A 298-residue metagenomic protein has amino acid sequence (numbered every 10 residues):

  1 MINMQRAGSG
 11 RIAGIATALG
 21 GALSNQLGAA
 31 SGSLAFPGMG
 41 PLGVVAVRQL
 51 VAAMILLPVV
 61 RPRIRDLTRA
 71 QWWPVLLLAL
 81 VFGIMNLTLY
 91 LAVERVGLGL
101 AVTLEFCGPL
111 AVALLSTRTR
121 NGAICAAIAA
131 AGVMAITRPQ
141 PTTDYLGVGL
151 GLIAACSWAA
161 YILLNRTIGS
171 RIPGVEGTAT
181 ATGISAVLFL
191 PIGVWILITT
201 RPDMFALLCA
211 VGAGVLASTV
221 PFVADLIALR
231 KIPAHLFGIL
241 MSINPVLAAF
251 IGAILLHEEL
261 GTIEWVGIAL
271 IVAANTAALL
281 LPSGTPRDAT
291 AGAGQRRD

Functional and structural regions predicted by a protein language model:
M1-G20, A52-L77, R118-A123, P141-T142 (+4 more regions): Membrane-interface interhelical linkers
M1-G43, L80, I84-T88, A131 (+3 more regions): Glycine-/small-residue-enriched transmembrane alpha-helix faces in small-molecule transporters and effluxers
I2-A7, S242-D298: C-terminal-most transmembrane helix of multi-pass membrane proteins
G10-G14, G38-L42, A46, L67-W72 (+3 more regions): Juxtamembrane helix-entry segments on the extracytoplasmic side of multipass membrane proteins
G14, S31, P37-I84, C107-V112 (+3 more regions): Transmembrane alpha-helices of multi-pass small-molecule transport proteins
L19-L27, S31, V59, L76-L91 (+6 more regions): Hydrophobic alpha-helical transmembrane segments of multi-pass membrane transport proteins, especially secondary
G43-A53, F82, Y90-R118, A154 (+1 more regions): Specific alpha-helical transmembrane segments that line the substrate/conduction pathway and gating interfaces
L77, C107, N121-Q140, I251 (+1 more regions): Hydrophobic transmembrane alpha-helices of multi-pass small-molecule transport proteins
